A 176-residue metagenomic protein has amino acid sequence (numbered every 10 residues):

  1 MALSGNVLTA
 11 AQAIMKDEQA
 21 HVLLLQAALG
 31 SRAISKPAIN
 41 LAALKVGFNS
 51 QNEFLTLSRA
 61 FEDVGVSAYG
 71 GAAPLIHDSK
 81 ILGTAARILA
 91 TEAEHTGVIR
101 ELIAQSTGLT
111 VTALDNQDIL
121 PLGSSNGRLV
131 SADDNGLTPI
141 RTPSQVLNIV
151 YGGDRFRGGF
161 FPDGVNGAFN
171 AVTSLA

Functional and structural regions predicted by a protein language model:
M1-A176: All-alpha RGS (Regulator of G-protein Signaling) helical domain and cognate RGS-like helical scaffolds
